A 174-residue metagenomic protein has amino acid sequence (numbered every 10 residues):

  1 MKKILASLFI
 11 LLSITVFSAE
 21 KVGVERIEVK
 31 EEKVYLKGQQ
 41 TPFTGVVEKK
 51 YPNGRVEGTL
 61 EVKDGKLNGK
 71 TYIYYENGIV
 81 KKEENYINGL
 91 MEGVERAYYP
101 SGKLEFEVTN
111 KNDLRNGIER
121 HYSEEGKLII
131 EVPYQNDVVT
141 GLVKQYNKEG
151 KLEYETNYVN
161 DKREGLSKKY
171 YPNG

Functional and structural regions predicted by a protein language model:
I4-S13: Sec-dependent N-terminal signal peptides
I14-G174: Glycine/tyrosine- and acidic-biased, solvent-exposed loop/turn segments at the edges of beta-strands
